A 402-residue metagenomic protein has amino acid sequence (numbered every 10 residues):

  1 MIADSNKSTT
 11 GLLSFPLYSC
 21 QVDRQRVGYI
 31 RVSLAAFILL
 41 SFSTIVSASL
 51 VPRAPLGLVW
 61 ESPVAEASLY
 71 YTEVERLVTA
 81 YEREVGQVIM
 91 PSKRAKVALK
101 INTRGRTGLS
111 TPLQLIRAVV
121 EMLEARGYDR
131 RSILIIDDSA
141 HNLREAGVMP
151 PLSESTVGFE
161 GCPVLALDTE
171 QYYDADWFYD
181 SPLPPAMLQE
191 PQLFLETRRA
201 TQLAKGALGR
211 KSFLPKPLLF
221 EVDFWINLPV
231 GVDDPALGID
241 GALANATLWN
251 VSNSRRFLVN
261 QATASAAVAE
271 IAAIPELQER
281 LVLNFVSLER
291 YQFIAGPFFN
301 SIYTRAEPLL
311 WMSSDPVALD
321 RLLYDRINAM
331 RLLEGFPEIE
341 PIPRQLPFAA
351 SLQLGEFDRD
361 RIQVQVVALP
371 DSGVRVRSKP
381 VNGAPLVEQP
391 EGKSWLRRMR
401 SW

Functional and structural regions predicted by a protein language model:
M1-V27: N-terminal secretory signal peptides that target proteins for export/translocation
F15-L17, V22, T44-W402: N-terminal and secondary-structure boundary signal
V27-Y29, L34, T103, R400-S401: Sequence-pattern detector for short linear motifs and compositional/periodic biases rather than a specific fold
V32-T44: Bacterial N-terminal signal peptides
